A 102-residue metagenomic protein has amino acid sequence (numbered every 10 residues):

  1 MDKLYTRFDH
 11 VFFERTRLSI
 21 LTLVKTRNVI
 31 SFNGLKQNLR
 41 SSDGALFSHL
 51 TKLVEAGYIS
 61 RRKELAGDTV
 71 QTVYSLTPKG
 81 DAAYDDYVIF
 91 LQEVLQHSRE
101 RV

Functional and structural regions predicted by a protein language model:
M1-Y5, T22-L23, D81-V102: Amphipathic alpha-helical dimerization/coiled-coil segments that flank or bridge DNA-binding/regulatory modules
L4-A45, E64-G67, Q71-S75: N-terminal helix-turn-helix DNA-binding core of bacterial DNA-binding proteins
H49: Residues within the DNA-recognition helix of helix-turn-helix
L76-G80: Accessory beta->alpha helical hairpin/"wing" motif in late/C-terminal subdomains of nucleic-acid enzymes
